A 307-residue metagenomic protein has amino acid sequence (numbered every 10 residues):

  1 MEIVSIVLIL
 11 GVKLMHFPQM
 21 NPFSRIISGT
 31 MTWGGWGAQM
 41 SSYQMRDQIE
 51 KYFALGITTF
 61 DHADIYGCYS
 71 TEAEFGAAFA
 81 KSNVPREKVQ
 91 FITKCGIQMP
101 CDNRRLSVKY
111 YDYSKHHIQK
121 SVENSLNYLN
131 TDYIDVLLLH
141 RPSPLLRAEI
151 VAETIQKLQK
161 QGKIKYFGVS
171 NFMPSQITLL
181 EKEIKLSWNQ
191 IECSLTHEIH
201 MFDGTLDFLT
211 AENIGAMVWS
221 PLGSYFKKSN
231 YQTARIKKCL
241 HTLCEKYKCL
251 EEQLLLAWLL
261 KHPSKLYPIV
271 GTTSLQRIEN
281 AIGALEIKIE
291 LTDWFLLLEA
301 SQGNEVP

Functional and structural regions predicted by a protein language model:
L8-Q90: N-terminal binding-site loop/beta-alpha segment at the start of enzyme catalytic domains that lines or forms
P18, F79-R86, N127-Y128, E181 (+1 more regions): Acidic (Asp/Glu)-rich catalytic clusters
S28-T30, H62, V136-L139, V169 (+2 more regions): Conserved beta-strand positions
T32-Y43, R104-H116: Active-site mouth loops of central-metabolism enzymes
M40-Y52, S114-Y128: Short, acidic/polar
P85-Y113: Structural motif corresponding to the early beta-alpha repeats
N127-S143: Active-site groove signature of glycoside hydrolases
P142-P307: Beta/alpha (TIM)-barrel catalytic core signal, keyed to glycine-rich beta->alpha loops juxtaposed to Asp/Glu that bind
